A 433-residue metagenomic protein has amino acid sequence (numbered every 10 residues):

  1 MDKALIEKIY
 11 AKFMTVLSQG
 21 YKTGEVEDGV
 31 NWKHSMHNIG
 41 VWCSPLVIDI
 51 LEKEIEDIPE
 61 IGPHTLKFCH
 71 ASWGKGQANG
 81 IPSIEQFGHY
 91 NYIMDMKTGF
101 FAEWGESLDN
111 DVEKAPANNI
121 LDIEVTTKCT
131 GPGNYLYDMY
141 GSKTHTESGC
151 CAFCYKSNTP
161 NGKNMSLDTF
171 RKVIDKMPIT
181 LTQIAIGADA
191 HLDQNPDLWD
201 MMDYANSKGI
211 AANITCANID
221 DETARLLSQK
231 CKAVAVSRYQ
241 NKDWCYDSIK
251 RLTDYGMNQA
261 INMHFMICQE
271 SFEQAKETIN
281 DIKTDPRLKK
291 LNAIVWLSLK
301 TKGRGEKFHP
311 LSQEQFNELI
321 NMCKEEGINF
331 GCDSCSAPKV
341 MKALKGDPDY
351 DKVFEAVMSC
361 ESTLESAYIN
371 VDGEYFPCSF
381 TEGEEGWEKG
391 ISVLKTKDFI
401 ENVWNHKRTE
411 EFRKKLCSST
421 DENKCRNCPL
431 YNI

Functional and structural regions predicted by a protein language model:
M1-D122, T126, G131-P132, L136 (+1 more regions): Flexible, acidic/Gly-rich N-terminal and inter-domain linker regions that tether and position cofactor-handling modules
V112-D168, C378-F380, E385: Canonical Radical SAM [4Fe-4S] cluster-binding loop centered on the CxxxCxxC motif and its immediate flanking residues
K156, L167-S298: Radical SAM/AdoMet-radical enzyme domain recognition
K302-K307: A short acidic, helix-capping loop that chelates divalent metal ions and anchors anionic groups
E314-D351, E374, C378-N432: C-terminal accessory region of radical SAM enzymes
C360-T363: Short, small/polar residue-rich loop motifs at catalytic or cofactor-binding pockets
N370: Short, acidic, Ser/Thr-enriched surface-loop or helix-capping motifs
